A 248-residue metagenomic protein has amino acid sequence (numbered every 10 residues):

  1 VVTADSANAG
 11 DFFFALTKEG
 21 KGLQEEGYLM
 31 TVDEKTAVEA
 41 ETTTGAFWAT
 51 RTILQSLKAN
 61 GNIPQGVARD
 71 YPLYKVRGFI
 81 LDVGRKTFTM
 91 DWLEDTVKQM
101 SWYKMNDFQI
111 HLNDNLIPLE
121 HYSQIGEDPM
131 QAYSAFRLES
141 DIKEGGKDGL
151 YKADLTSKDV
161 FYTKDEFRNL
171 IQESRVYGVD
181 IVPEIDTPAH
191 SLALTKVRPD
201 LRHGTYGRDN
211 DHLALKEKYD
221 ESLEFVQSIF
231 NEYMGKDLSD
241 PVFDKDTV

Functional and structural regions predicted by a protein language model:
V1-Y74: Contiguous, structured surface segment used for ligand recognition
G66-D95, Y103: An acidic-aromatic substrate-binding cleft motif
R77-L81, F108-I110, I181-I185, V248: Hydrophobic faces of well-ordered beta-strands that scaffold small-molecule active sites in alpha/beta enzyme cores
G84, N113-I117, D186-H190: Active-site beta-loop-alpha junctions enriched in small/polar residues
E94-N115: Catalytic domains of carbohydrate-active enzymes, especially glycoside hydrolases
Y103-F108, R175-D180, F243-T247: Loop/turn elements at helix/coil->beta-strand transitions in domains of secreted/extracellular proteins
N115-V176, S191-E224, G235: Aromatic- and acidic-residue-enriched carbohydrate-binding clefts of CAZyme catalytic domains
I185-T187, T205-G207, D211, V226-V248: Active-site groove signature of glycoside hydrolases
